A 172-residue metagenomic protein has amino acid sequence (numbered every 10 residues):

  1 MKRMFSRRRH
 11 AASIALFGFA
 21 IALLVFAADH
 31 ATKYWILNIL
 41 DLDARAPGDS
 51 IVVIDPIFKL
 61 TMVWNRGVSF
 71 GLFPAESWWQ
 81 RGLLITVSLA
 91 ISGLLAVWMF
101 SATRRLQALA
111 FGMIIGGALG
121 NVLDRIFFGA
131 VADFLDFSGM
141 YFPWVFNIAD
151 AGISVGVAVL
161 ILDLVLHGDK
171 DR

Functional and structural regions predicted by a protein language model:
M1-R172: Alpha-helical transmembrane bundles and membrane-interface segments of multipass inner-membrane proteins
